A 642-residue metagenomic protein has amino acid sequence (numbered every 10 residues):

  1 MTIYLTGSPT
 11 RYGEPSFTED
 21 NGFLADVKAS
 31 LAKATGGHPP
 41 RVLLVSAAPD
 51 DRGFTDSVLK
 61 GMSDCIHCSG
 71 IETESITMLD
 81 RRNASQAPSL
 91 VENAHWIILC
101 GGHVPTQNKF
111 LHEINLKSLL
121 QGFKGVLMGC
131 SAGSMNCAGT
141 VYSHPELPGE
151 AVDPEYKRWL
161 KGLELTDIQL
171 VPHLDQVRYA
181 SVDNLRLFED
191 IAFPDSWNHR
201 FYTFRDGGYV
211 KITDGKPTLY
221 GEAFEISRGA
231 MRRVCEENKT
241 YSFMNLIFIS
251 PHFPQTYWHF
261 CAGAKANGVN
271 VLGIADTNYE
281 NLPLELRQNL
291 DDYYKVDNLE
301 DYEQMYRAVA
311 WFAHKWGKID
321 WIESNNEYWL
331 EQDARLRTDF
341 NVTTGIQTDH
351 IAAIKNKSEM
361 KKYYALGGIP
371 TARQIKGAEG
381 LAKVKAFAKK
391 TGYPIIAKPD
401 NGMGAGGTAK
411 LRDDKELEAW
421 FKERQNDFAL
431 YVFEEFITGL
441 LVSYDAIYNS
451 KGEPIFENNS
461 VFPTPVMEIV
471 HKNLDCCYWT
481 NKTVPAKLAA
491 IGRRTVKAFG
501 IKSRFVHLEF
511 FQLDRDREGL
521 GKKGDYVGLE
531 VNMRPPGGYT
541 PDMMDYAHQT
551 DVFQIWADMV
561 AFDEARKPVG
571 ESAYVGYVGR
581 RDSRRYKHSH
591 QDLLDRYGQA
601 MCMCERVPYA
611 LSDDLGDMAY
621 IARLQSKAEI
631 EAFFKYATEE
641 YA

Functional and structural regions predicted by a protein language model:
M1-G37, D56, S143, L147-T240: C-terminal and late-domain segments of enzyme folds
M1-W96, C100: N-terminal beta1-alpha1 cap of cysteine-dependent amidohydrolase-like domains
I98-C100, Q121-T140, N326: Catalytic nucleophile loop
T240-D349, K627-Y641: ATP-binding N-terminal substructure of ATP-dependent carboxylate-amine bond-forming enzymes
R337-G407: A conserved helix-loop-beta module that forms one wall/lid of the active-site cleft in ATP-utilizing catalytic domains
P370-A372, K390, P394-A397, T408-S443 (+4 more regions): Conserved ATP-binding module of the ATP-grasp superfamily
K415, E435-I501, F505, Q512 (+5 more regions): ATP-dependent carboxylate/phosphate-activation module, predominantly the ATP-grasp catalytic core and closely related
I555-A642: Peripheral (often C-terminal) accessory segments that flank ATP-dependent C-N-forming ligase machineries
